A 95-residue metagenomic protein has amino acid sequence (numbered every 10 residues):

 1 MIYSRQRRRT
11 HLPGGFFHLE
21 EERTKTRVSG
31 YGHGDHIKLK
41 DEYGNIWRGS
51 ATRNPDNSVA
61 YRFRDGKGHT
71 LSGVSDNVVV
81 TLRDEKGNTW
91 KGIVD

Functional and structural regions predicted by a protein language model:
M1-D95: Repetitive, compositionally biased segments used for assembly/scaffolding
